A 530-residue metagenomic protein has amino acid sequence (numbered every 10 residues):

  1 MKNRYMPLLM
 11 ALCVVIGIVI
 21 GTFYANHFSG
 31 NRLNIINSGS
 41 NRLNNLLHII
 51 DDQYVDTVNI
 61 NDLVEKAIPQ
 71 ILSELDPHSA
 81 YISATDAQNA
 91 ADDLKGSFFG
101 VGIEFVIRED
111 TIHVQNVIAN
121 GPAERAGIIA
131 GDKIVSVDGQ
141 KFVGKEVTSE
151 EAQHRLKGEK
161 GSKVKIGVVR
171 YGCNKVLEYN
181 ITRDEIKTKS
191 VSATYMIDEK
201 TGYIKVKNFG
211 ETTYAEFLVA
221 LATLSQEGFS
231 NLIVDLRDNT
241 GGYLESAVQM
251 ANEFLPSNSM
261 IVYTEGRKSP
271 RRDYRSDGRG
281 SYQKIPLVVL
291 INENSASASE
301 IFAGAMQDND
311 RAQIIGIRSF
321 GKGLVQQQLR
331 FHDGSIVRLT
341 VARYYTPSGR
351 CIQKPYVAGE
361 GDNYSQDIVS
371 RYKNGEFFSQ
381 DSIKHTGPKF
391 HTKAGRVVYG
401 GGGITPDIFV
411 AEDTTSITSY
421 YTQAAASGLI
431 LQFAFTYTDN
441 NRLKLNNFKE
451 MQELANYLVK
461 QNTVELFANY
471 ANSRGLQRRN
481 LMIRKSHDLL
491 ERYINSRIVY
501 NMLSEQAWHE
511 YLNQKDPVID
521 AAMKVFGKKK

Functional and structural regions predicted by a protein language model:
M1-Y5: Positively charged n-region of N-terminal signal peptides that target proteins for export
L8-F23: Hydrophobic membrane-insertion alpha-helices, especially the h-region of bacterial N-terminal signal peptides
H27-G39, L43, L47, D51 (+6 more regions): Cleft-lining beta-strand/loop regions that shape enzyme active-site pockets
Y54-Q115, G161-A193, L512-M523, K530: Extended, small/polar residue-biased N-terminal targeting/export presequences and adjacent propeptide/linker tracts
G131-K133: Structural motif
V137-D138, V169, T340, P355 (+1 more regions): Residue-level recognition of conserved beta-strand edge/terminus positions
A298, D310, I317, G321-K384 (+1 more regions): Polar, glycine-rich mid-to-C-terminal structural blocks that act as macromolecule-binding/assembly scaffolds
C351-I352, Y356-K530: Conserved functional hotspot residues or short segments at active or partner-binding sites across diverse domains
